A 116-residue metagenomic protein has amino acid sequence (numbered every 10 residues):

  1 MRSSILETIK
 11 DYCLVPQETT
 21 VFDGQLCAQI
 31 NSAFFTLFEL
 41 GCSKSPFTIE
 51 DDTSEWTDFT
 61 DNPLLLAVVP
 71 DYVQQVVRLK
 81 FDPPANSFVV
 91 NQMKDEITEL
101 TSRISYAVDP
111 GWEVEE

Functional and structural regions predicted by a protein language model:
M1-L65, S102-E116: Conserved short "hinge" loops at termini or chain/domain junctions
F59-E116: Short loop/turn elements at secondary-structure junctions
